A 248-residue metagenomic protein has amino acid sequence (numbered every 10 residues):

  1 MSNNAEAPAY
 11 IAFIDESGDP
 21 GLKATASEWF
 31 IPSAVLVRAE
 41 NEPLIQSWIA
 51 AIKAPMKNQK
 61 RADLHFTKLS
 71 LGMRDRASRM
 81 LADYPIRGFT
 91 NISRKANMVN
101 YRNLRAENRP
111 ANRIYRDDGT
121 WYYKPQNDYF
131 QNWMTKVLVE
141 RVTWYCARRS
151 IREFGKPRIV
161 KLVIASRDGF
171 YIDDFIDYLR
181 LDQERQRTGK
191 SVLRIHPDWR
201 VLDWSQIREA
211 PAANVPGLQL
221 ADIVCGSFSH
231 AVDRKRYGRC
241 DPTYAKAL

Functional and structural regions predicted by a protein language model:
M1-L248: Phosphate-ester processing/binding pockets and catalytic centers
